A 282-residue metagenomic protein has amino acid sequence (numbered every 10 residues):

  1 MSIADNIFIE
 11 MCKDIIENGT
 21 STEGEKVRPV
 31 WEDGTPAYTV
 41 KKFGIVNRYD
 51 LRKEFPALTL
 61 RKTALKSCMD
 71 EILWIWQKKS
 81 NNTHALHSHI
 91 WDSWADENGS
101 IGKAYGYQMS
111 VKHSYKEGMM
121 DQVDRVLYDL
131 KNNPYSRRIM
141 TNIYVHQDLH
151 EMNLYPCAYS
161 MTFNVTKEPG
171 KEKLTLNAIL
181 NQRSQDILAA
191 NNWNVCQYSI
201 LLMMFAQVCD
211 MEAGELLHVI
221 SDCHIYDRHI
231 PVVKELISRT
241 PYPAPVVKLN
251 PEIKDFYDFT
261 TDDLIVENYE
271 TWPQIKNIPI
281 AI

Functional and structural regions predicted by a protein language model:
M1-I282: Terminal, non-catalytic protein-protein interaction segments that mediate quaternary/complex assembly
